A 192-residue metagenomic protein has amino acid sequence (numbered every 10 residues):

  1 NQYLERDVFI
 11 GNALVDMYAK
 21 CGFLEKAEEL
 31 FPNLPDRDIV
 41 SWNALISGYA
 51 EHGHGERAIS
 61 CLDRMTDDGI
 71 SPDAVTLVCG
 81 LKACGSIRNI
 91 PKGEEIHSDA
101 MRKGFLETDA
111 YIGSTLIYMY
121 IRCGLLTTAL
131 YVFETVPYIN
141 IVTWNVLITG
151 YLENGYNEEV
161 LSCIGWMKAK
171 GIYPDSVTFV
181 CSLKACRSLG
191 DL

Functional and structural regions predicted by a protein language model:
Q2-Y3, L34, D38, G69 (+4 more regions): Inter-helix linker motif
D7, G11-N12, D16, A27 (+14 more regions): Pentatricopeptide repeat
L45, H54, R64-G69, N89 (+1 more regions): Core domains of intracellular innate-immunity/apoptotic signalosomes
